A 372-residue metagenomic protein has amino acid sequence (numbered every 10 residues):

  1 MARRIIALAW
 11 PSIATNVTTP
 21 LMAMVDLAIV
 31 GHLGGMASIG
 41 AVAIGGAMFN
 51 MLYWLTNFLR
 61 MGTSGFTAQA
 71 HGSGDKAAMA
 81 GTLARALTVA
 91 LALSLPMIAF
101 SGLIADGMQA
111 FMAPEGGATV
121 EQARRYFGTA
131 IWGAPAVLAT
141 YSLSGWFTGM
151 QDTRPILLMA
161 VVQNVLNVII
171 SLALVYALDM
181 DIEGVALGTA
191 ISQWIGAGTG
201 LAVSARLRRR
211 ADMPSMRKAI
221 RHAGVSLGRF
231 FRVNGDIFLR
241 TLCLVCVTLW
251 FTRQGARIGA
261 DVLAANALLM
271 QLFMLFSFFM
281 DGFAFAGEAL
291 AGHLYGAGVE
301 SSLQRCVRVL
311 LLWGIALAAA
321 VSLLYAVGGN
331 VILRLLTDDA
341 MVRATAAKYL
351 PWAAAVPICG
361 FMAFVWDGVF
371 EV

Functional and structural regions predicted by a protein language model:
M1-A9, T67-P135, L166-I169, V175-F238 (+1 more regions): Short alpha-helical transmembrane segments in multi-pass integral membrane proteins
M1-L33, A47-G62, F66, L91-I98 (+4 more regions): N-terminal transmembrane alpha-helices
A7-D26, T129, T140, Q163 (+5 more regions): Transmembrane helical elements of multi-pass membrane transporters/channels
L21-G40, Q109-G117, A173-M180, F238 (+3 more regions): Helix-terminus/linker motif at the lipid-water interface of multi-pass membrane proteins
M24-A28, G107, S142-W146, V165-A177 (+5 more regions): Alpha-helical transmembrane segments of multipass membrane proteins
I39-A99, V137-I156, A265-G329, F361-V372: Small-residue-rich hydrophobic transmembrane alpha-helices
T140-L143, A211-H222, R240-L244, A286-G287 (+1 more regions): Juxtamembrane/interfacial segments around transmembrane helices
Q151-L158, I182, A186: Short, non-helical or kinked segments that cap or interrupt transmembrane helices
